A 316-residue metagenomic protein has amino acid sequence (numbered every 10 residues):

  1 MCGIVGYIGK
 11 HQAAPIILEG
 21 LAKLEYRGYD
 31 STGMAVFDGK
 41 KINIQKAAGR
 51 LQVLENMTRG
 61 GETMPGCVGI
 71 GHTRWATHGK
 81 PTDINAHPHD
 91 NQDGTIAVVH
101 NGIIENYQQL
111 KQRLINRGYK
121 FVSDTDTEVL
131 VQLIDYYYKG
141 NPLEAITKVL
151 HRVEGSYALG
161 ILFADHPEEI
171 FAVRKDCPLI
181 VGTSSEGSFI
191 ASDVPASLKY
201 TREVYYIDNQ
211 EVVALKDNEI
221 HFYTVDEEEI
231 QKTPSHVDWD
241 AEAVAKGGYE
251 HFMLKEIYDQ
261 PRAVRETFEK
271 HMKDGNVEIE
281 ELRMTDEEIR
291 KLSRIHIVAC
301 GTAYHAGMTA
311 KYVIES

Functional and structural regions predicted by a protein language model:
M1-K246, E250, R262-H296: Conserved short alpha-helical segments that host acidic/polar catalytic motifs at enzyme active sites
L254, Y258-D259: Predominantly extracellular/luminal regions of secreted and cell-surface proteins, especially disulfide-bonded
R290-S316: Glycine-rich phosphate-binding loops that contact phosphosugars or nucleotide phosphates
